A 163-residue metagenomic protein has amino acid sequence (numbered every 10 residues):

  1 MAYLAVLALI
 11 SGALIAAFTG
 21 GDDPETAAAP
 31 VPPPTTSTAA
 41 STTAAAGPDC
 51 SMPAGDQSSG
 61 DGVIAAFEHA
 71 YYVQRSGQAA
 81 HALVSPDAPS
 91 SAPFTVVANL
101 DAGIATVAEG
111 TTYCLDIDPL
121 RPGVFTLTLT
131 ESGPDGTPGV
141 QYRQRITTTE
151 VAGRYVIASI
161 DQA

Functional and structural regions predicted by a protein language model:
M1-E25, A108-G110, D118-A163: Exposed beta-sheet edge and beta->alpha loop/turn motif
M1-S58: Juxtamembrane and targeting peptides
A2-Y3, P30-P34, Q74-A80, P138-G139: Short, charge-rich amphipathic segments
Y3, C50, Y71-Y72, F94 (+3 more regions): Sequence-level detector for tyrosine residue identity
G47-Q74, L83: Short, aromatic-enriched amphipathic alpha-helices that serve as compact interaction elements
C50, A79, S85, R154-V156: Functionally engaged cysteine thiol sites
P53-D56, N99-A102, T130-G133: Short secondary-structure boundary micro-motifs
G77-L120: Short solvent-exposed beta->alpha transition segments
